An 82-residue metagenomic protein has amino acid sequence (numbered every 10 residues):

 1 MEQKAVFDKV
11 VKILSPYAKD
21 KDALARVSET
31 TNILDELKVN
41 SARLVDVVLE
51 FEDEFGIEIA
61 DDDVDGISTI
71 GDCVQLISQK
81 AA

Functional and structural regions predicted by a protein language model:
M1-A23: Thiotemplate assembly-line natural product biosynthesis machinery
A18-K38, E58-S68: Phosphopantetheine carrier-protein modules
R43: Two-component histidine kinase catalytic core, primarily the HATPase_c
D46: Conserved alpha-helix in the HATPase_c
G71-K80: C-terminal structural segments of small proteins and small subunits
